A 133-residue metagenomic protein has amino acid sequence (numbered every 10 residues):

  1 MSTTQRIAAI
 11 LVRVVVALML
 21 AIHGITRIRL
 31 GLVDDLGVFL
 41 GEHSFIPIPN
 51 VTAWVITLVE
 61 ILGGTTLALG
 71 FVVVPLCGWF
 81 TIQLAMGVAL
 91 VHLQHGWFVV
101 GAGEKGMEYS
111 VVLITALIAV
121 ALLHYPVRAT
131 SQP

Functional and structural regions predicted by a protein language model:
M1-R29, N50-L58, L62-P133: Extended, low-polarity transmembrane helix blocks
R29-I48: Membrane-interface interhelical connector segments
